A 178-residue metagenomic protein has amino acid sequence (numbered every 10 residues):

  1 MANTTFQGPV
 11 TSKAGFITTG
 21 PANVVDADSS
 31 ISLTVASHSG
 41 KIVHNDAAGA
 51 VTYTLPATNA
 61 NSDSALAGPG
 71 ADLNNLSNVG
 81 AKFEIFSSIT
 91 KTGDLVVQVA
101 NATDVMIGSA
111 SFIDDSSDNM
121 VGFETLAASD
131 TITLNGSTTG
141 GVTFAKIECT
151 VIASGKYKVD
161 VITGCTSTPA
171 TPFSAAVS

Functional and structural regions predicted by a protein language model:
M1, Y53, L134-T138: Short aromatic-glycine motifs in intrinsically disordered, low-complexity regions
M1-A2, I147: Parallel beta-helix/beta-solenoid repeats that form elongated, surface-exposed shafts/blades used for receptor binding
N3-N119, S154-S178: Exposed extracellular interaction/assembly regions and N-terminal maturation sites
V10, G140-T143: Sequence/structural signature of small/polar-enriched beta-strand/turn repeats that build beta-strand-rich repeat
G108-T138: Mixed-charge, low-complexity intrinsically disordered segments
T143-V151: Extracellular disulfide-bonded cysteine-rich modules/repeats
